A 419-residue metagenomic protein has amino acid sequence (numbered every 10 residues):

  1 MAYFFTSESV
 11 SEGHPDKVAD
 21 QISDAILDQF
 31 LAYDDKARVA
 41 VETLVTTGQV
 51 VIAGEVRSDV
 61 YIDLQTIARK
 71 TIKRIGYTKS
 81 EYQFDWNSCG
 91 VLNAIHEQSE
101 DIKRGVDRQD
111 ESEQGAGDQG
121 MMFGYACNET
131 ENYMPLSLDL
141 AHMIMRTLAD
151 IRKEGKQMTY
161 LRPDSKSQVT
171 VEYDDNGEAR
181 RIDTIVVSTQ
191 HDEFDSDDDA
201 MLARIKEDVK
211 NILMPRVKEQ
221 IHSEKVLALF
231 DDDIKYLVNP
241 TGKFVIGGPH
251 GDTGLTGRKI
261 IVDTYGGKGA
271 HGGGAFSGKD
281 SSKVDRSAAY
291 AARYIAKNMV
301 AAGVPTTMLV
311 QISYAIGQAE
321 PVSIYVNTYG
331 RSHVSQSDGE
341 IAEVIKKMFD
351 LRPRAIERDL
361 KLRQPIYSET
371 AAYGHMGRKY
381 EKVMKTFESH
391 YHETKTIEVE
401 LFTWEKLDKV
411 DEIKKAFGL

Functional and structural regions predicted by a protein language model:
M1-A40, V45, V410, A416: N-terminal, positively charged regions that mediate nucleic acid binding
T6, T66, K73-I246, G377-E381 (+1 more regions): Glycine-rich, mobile lid/loop segments that gate access to catalytic sites or pores
E8-V10, H14-A19, G115-T130, V245-A270 (+2 more regions): Conserved phosphate/anionic-ligand binding catalytic regions in large, soluble enzymes, centered on
E12-L31, E129-L148, K279-G303: Alpha-helical support elements that line or immediately flank enzyme active sites and cofactor-binding pockets
A37-V41, S165-V171, I234-V238, V304-A315: A short glycine-rich, hydrophobically flanked beta-strand micro-motif that places a catalytic Asp/Glu for divalent metal
A40-S58, I316-E320: Short, charge-patterned binding micro-sites
T46, T307, Y314-L419: Internal helix-turn-beta structural module
I260, Y265-Q311, E320-N327, R331: C-terminal catalytic subdomain
